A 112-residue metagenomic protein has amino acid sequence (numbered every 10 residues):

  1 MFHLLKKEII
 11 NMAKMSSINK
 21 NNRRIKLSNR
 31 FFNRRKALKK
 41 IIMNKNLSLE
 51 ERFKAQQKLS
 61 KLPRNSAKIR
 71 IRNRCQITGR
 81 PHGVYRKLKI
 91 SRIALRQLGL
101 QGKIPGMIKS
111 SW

Functional and structural regions predicted by a protein language model:
F2-Y85, Q97, I104-W112: Intrinsically disordered, Lys/Arg-rich N-terminal extensions and targeting peptides of nucleic-acid-associated proteins
I90-G99: Short cysteine/histidine-rich metal-coordination sites, predominantly Zn2+-binding motifs
